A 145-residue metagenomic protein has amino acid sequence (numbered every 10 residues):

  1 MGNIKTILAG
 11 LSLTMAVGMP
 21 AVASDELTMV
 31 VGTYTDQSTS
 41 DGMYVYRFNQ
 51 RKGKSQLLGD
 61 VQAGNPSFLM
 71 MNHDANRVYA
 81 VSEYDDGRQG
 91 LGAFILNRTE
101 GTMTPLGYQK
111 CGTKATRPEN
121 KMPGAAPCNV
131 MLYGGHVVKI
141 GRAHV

Functional and structural regions predicted by a protein language model:
A9-G18: Bacterial N-terminal signal peptides
A23-D41, V45-N49: An edge-strand/N-cap motif at the start of beta-rich repeat modules
S24-D25, M71-A75, L132-G135: Residue-level detector of Asp-centered blade-edge/turn motifs that repeat once per structural unit in beta-propeller
V31, A80-V81, K139: Residue position within the beta-strands of beta-propeller blades
T35-S38, E83-R88, R142: Short glycine/acidic-enriched loop and turn motifs that connect beta-strands
T39, G64-S67, A126, Y133: Beta-rich catalytic cores
Q50-L57, T99-Y108: Beta-strand initiation motifs
G101-R142: Asp-box/WD-like beta-propeller blade repeats and closely related beta-sheet repeat scaffolds
